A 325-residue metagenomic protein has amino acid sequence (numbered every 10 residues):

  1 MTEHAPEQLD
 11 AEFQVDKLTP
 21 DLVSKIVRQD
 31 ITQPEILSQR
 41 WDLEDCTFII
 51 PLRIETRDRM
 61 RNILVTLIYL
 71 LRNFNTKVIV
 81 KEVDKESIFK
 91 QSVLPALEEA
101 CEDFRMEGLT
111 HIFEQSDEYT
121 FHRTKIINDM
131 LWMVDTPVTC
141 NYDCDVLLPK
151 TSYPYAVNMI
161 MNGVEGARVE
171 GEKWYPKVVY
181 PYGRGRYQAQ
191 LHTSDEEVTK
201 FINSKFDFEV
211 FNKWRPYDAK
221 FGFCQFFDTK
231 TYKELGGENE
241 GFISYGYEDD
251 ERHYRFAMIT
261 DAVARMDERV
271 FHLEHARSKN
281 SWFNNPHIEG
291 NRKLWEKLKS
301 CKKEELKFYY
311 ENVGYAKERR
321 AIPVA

Functional and structural regions predicted by a protein language model:
T2-T32, W41-L43, D58-N62, A219 (+1 more regions): C-terminal catalytic/acceptor-binding lobe
C46-N62, N73, K81: A conserved hydrophobic helix/loop-capping motif in glycosyltransferases and polysaccharide synthases
E55-T56, K81-L97, V146: A conserved acidic beta->alpha catalytic loop
V65-K77: Short, acidic, metal-binding catalytic loop of nucleotide-sugar glycosyltransferases
I88-M133: Active-site-proximal specificity loops/subdomain of glycosyltransferases
R123-N128, D145-V146, Y153, K220-C224 (+2 more regions): Conserved glycosyltransferase catalytic-site signature
L131, P149-E240: Conserved catalytic core of nucleotide-sugar-dependent glycosyltransferases
T136-P149: Short beta-strand-to-loop acidic/aromatic patch adjacent to the donor-nucleotide binding site
